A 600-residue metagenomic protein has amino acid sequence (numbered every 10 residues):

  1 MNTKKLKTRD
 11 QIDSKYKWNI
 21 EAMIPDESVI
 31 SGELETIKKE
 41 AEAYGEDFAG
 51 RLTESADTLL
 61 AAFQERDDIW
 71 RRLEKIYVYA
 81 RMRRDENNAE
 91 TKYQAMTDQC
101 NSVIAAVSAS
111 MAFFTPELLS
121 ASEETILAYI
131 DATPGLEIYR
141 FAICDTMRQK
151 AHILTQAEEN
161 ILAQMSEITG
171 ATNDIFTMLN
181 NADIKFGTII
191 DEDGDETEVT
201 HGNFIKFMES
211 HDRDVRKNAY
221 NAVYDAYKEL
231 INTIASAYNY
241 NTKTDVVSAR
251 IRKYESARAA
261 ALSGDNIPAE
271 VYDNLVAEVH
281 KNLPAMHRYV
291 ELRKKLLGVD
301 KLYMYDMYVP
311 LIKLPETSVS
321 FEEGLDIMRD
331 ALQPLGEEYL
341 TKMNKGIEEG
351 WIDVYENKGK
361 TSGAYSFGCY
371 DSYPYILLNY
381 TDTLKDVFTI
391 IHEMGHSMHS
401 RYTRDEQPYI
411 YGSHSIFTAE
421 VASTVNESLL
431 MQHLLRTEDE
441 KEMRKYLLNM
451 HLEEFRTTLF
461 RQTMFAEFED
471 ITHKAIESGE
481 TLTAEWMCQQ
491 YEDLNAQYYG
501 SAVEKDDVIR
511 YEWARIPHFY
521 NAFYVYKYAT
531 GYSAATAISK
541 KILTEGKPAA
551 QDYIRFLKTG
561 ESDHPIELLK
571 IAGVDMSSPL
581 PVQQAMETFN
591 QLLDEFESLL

Functional and structural regions predicted by a protein language model:
M1-L314, S598-L599: A well-structured
D10-S14, P25, F114, L118-S122 (+10 more regions): C-terminal, non-catalytic "cap/extension" segments appended to globular domains
R250-E255, A259, K301-M304, S362-Y373 (+3 more regions): Active-site-adjacent bridging/hinge elements
T317-F321, C369-I391: Short pre-active-site segment immediately N-terminal to the catalytic Zn-binding motif
T317-V319, I352-S372: Catalytic zinc-binding patch centered on the HExxH motif and its immediate surroundings that defines zinc-dependent
D330, P334-T341, F367, H396 (+2 more regions): Conserved helix-loop functional segments at active or binding sites
Y375-N379, E406-I416, K445-E454, H473-A475 (+1 more regions): Short beta-alpha connecting loops at secondary-structure transitions that line or flank enzyme active sites
F388, S400-T424: Post-HEXXH active-site segment of zinc metalloproteases
